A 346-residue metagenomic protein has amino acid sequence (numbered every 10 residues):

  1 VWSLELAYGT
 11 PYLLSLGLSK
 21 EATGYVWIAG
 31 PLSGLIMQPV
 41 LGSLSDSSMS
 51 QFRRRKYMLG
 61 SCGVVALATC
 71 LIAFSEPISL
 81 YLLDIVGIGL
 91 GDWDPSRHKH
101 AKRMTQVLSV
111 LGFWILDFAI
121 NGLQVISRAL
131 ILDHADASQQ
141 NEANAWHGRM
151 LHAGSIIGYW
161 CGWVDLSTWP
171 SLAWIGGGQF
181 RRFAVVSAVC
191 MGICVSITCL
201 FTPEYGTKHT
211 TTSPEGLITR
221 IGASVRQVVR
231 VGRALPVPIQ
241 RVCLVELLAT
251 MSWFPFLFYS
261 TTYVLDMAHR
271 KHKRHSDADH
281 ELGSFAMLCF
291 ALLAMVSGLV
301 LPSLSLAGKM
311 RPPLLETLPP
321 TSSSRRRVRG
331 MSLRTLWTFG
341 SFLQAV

Functional and structural regions predicted by a protein language model:
V1-S33, P238-R274: Helix-loop boundary and gating motifs at the non-cytosolic
P11, R128-H134, T262: Intracellular helix-loop hinge segments at the cytoplasmic ends of transmembrane helices in 12-TM rocker-switch-type
Y12, S19-A29, A145-W146, G178-R182 (+2 more regions): Loop-to-transmembrane helix entry
T23-S48, S61-F74, H152-W160, L288-S303: Central cavity-lining transmembrane alpha-helices of secondary-active solute carriers, predominantly the Major
L35-F52, L166, M295-T335: Helix-to-loop junctions at the C-terminal end of transmembrane segments in multipass secondary transporters
M58-A68, G112, V186-S187, C194 (+3 more regions): Residue-level signature of the transmembrane alpha-helical cores of Major Facilitator Superfamily-type secondary
L59-K102, F339-V346: C-terminal ends and interior cores of transmembrane alpha-helices in multi-pass membrane transporters/permeases
S96-S109, W114, G122-L123, S127-R128 (+5 more regions): Intracellular loop-helix junctions on the cytosolic face of multi-pass helical membrane proteins
